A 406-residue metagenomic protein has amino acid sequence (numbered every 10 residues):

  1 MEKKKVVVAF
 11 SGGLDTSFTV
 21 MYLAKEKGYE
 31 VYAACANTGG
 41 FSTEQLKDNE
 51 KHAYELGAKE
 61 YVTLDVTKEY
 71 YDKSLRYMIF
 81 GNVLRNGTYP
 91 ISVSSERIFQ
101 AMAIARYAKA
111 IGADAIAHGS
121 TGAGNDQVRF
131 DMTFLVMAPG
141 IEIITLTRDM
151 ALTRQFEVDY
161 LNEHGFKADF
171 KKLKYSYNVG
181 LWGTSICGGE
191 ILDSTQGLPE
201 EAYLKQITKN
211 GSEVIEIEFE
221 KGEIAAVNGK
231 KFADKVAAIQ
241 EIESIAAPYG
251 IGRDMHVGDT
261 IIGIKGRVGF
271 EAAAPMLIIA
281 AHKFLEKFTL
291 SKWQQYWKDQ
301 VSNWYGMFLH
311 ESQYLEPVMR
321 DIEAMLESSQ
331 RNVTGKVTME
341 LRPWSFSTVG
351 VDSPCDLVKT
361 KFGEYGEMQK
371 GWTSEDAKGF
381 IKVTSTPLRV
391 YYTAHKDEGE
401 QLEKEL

Functional and structural regions predicted by a protein language model:
E2-L406: Nucleotide-activated chemistry modules centered on ATP-dependent adenylation/adenylyltransferase
